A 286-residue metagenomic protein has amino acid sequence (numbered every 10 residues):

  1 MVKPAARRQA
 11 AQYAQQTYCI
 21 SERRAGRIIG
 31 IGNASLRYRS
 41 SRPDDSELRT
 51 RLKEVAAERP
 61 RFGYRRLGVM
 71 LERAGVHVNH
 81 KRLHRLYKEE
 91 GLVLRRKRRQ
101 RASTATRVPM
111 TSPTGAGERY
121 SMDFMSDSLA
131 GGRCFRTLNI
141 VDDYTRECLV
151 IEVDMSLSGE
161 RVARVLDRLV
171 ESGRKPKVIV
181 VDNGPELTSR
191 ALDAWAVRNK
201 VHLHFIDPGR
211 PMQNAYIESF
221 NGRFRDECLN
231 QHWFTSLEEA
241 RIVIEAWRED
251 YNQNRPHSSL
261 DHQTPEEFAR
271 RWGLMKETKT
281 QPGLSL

Functional and structural regions predicted by a protein language model:
M1-E22, R27, K276-L286: Charged, often Cys/His-bearing segments associated with DNA-binding zinc-finger transcription factors
V2-A14, G30-R119, P185, R210 (+1 more regions): Basic, flexible linker segments flanking DNA-binding modules in nucleic acid-interacting mobile-element proteins
R23-R42, P60, V243-H262: K/E-rich alpha-helical interaction surfaces of small helical-bundle regulatory domains
A25-G26, L36, L52, L67 (+13 more regions): Mobile genetic element proteins and their domesticated derivatives, centered on retroelements and DNA transposons
R42, V181-A194, L203-D226, S236-E245 (+1 more regions): RNase H-like two-metal-ion nuclease catalytic core shared by retroviral integrases and related mobile-element nucleases
H77-V141, E147, E160-R168, S172-K177 (+1 more regions): Mobile-element integrase/transposase regions, centering on the N-terminal DNA-binding/Zn-coordinating module
S112, V197-N199, G222-L286: C-terminal domain-tail junction helix/linker
